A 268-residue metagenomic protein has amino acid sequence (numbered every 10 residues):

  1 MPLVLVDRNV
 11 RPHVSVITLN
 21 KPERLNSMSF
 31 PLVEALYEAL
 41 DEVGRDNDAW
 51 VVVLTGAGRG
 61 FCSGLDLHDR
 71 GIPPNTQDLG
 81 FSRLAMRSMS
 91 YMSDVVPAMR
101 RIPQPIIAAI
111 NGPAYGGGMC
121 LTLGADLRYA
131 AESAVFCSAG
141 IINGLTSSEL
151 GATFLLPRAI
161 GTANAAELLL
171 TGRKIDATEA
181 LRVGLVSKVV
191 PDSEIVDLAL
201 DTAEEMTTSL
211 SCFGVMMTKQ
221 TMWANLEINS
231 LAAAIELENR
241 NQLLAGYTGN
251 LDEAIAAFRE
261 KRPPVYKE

Functional and structural regions predicted by a protein language model:
M1-A57, P73: Conserved CoA-thioester-binding segment of acyl-CoA-metabolizing enzymes
L3, E34, G56-V95, G144-L145 (+1 more regions): Glycine- (often His-adjacent) and acidic-residue-rich active-site loop that binds/positions the CoA thioester
M28, A109-I110: Structural motif
V95-R101, A109, Y115-L169, L198-T202: CoA-thioester-processing core
L127, E167, T171-R173, E179 (+2 more regions): Well-ordered beta-strand positions
Y129-A134, V186-E236, G249, V265-E268: C-terminal long alpha-helix characteristic of the crotonase
